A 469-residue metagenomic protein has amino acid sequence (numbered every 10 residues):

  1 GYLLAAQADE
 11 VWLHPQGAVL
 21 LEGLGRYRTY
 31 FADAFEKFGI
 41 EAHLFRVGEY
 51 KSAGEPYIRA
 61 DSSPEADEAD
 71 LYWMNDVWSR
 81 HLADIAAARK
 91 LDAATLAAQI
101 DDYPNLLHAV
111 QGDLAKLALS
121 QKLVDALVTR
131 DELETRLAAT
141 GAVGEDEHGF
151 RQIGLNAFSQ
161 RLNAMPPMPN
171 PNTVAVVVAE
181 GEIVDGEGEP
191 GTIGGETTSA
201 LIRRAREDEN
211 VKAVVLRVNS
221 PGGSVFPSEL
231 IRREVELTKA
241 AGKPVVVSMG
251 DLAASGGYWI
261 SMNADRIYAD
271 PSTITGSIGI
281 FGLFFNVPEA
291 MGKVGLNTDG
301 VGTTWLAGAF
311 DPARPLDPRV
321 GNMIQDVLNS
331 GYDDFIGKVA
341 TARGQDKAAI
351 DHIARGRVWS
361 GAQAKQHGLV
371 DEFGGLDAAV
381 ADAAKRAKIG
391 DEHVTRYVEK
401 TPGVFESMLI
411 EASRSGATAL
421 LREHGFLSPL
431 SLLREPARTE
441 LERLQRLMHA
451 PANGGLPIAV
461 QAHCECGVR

Functional and structural regions predicted by a protein language model:
G1-A32, I85, M165-A290, N329: Cleft-lining beta-strand/loop regions that shape enzyme active-site pockets
Q7-A8, F38, K122-L123, N263-A264 (+1 more regions): Short, structured coil segments at secondary-structure junctions
D9-L13, A126, A213, D265-R266 (+5 more regions): Well-ordered beta-strand positions
Q16, G25-A115, L119-N210, T298 (+4 more regions): Intrinsically disordered, low-complexity segments enriched in small/flexible residues
R89-A93, V339-I350: Hydrophobic, secondary-structure "cap" segments at the distal end of domains
A98-L119, A264, D351-L369: Acidic helix/loop microenvironments that form the catalytic cleft of cell-wall polysaccharide enzymes
P271-G279, G308-Q325: Short beta-alpha connecting loops at secondary-structure transitions that line or flank enzyme active sites
L316, G321-R343: Alpha-helical coiled-coil heptad-repeat segments
